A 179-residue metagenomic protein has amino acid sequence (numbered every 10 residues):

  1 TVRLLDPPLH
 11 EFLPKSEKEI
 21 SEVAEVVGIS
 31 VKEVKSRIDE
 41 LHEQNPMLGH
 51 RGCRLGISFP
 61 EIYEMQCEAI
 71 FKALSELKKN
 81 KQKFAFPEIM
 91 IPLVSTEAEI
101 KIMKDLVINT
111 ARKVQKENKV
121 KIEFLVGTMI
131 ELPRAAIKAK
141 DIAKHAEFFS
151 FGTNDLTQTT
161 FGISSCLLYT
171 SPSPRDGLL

Functional and structural regions predicted by a protein language model:
T1-N80: Active-site cores of enzymes that catalyze phosphoryl transfer or operate on phosphate-rich substrates
V2, F149-L156: Non-cysteine beta-strand/loop elements that form the S-adenosyl-L-methionine
D6, I70, I89, E131 (+1 more regions): Conserved, mostly hydrophobic/aromatic
K35-N45, L156-S171: Flexible glycine/proline-rich, aromatic-decorated loop/lid segments
A98-E99, G127-K140: Active-site glycine- and acidic-residue-rich loops that bind and position anionic ligands or nucleotide-like cofactors
N118-I130: Short beta-strand/loop segments at the ligand-binding rim of alpha/beta enzyme cores
A143-F149: Glycine-enriched alpha-helix->loop->beta-strand junction motifs that scaffold or abut catalytic
Y169-L179: Single conserved hydrophobic/aromatic residue that forms the stacking wall/gate of nucleotide- or nucleobase-binding
